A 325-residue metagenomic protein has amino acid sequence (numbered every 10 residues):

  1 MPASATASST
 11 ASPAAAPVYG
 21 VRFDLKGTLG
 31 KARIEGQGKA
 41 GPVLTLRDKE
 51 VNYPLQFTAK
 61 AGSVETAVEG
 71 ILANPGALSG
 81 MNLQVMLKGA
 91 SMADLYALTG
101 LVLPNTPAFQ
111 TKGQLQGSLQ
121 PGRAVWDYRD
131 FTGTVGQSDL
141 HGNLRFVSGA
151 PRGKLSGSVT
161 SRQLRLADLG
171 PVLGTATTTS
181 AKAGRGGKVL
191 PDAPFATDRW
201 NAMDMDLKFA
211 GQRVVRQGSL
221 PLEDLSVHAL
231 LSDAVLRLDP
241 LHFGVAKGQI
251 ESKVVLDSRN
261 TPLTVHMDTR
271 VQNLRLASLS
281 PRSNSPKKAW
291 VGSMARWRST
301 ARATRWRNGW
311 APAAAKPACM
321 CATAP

Functional and structural regions predicted by a protein language model:
M1-D139, A150-T177, R199-Q217, P221-P325: Small-residue helix/turn framework positions
V172-K188: Alpha-helical "lid/cap" subdomains adjacent to substrate-binding clefts that gate access and reposition the ligand
A183-D204: N-terminal leader/targeting segments and the immediate start of mature chains
